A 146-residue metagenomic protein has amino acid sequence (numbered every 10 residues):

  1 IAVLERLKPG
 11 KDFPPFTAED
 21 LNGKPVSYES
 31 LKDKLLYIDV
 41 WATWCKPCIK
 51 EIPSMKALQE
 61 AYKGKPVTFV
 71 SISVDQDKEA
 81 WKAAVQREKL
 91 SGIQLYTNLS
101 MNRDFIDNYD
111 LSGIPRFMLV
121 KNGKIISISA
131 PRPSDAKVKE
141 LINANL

Functional and structural regions predicted by a protein language model:
I1-K24, E29-L31, E60, E79 (+1 more regions): N-proximal helix/coil linker or "cap" segments that precede and/or mark the start of modular domains
K32-A57: Conserved redox-active cysteine motifs that mediate thiol-disulfide chemistry, especially di-cysteine Cys-X(1-2)-Cys
K32-K34, G64, L90, L111: Active-site acidic short loop of glycosyltransferases
D39, F69-S73, L95: Short beta-strand segments
K50-E88, S100-D107: Structural microenvironment flanking redox-active thiols in thiol-disulfide oxidoreductases
L90, T97-N143: Thiol/disulfide oxidoreductase modules built on the thioredoxin-like
